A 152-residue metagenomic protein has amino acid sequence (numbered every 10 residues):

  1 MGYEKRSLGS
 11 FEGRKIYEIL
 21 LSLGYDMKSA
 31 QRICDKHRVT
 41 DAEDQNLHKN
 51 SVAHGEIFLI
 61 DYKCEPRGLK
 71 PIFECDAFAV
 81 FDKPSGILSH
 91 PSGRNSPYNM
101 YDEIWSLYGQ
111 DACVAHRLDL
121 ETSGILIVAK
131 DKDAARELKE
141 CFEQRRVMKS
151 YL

Functional and structural regions predicted by a protein language model:
M1-L152: RNA pseudouridine synthases
